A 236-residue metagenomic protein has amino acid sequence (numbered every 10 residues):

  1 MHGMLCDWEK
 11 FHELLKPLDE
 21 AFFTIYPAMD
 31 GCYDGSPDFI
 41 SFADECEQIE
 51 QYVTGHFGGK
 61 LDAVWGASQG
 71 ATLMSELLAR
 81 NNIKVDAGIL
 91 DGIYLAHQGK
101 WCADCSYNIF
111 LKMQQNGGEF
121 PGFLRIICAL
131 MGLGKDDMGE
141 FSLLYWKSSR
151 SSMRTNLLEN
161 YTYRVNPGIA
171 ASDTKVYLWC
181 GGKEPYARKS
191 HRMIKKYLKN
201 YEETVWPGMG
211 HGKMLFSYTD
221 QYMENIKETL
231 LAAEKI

Functional and structural regions predicted by a protein language model:
M1-D34: Conserved HGGG/HGGXW glycine-rich cap/lid loop of the alpha/beta-hydrolase fold
I25-A63: Active-site loop/oxyanion-hole signature of alpha/beta-hydrolase fold enzymes
W65-M74: Gly/Ala-rich beta-loop-alpha elbow adjacent to hydrolase catalytic centers
A79-R80, V85-N116: Flexible "cap/lid" loop of the alpha/beta hydrolase fold
G99-W101, G117-A170: Conserved alpha/beta-hydrolase catalytic His-Asp/Glu region
S172, L178-C180: Short beta-strand/loop motif that positions the catalytic acidic residue of the alpha/beta-hydrolase fold
G182-A187: Acidic catalytic loop of the alpha/beta-hydrolase fold
M209-Q221: Catalytic histidine-centered segment of alpha/beta-hydrolase-like enzymes
